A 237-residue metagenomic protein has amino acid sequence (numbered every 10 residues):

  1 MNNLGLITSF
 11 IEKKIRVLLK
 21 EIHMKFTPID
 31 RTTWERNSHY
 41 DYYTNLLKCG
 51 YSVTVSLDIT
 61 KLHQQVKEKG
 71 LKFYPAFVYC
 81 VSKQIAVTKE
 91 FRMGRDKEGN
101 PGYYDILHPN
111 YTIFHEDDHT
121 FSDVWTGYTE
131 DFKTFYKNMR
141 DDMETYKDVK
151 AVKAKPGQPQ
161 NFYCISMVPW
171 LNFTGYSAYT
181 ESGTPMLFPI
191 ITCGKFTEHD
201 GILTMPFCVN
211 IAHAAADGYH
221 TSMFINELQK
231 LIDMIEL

Functional and structural regions predicted by a protein language model:
T8-H23: Short, Lys/Arg-enriched N-terminal segments with co-localized hydrophobic residues within the first ~10-30 amino acids
M24-T44, T60-Q65, S82, A86 (+9 more regions): Domain-scale detector for complete catalytic domains at protein termini or as standalone homologs
M24-T54, K153, Q160-T204: Flexible, Gly/Pro-enriched loop and linker segments at secondary-structure and domain junctions
K25-I29, T44-A76, F91-L107, S122 (+3 more regions): Gly/Ser/Thr-rich phosphate-binding loops and adjoining beta-strand/alpha-helix segments that form adenosine-phosphate
L62-V87, M205-F224: Acyl activation and transfer enzymes in specialized metabolism, enriched for ANL adenylate-forming modules
H115-F173: Helical lid/core segments from catalytic subdomains that handle acyl or acyl-like groups
T145, P185-L237: Active-site-proximal acidic secondary-structure segment that organizes catalysis
